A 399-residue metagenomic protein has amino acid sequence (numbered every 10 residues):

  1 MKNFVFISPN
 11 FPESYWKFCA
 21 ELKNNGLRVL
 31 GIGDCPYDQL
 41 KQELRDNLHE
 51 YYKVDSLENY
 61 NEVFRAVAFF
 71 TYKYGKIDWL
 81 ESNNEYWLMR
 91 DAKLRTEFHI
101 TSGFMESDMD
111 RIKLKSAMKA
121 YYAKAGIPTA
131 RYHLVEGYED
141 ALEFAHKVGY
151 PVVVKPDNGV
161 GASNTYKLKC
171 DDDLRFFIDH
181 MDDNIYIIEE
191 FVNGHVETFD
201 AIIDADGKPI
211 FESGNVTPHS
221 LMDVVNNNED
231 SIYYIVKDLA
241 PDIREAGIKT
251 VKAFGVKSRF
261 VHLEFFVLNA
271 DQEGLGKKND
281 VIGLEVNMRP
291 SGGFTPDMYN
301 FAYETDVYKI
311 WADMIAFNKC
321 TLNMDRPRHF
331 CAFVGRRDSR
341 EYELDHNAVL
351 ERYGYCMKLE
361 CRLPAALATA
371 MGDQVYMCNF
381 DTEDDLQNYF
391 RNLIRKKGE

Functional and structural regions predicted by a protein language model:
M1-M105, C320, D384-G398: ATP-binding N-terminal substructure of ATP-dependent carboxylate-amine bond-forming enzymes
S102-L114: Short, acidic/small-residue loops that bind anionic groups at enzyme active sites
R111-N193, A205-K208, Y233-E245, R391-K397: Active-site nucleotide/adenylate-binding loops and adjacent lid/helix of ATP-dependent enzymes
H180-I185, E190-Y233, P241-V281, N287-P296 (+1 more regions): Phosphate-binding core of ATP-grasp and ATP-grasp-like enzymes
K278-I282, M288-R337: C-terminal structural cap/anchor segments
A312-E399: Peripheral (often C-terminal) accessory segments that flank ATP-dependent C-N-forming ligase machineries
